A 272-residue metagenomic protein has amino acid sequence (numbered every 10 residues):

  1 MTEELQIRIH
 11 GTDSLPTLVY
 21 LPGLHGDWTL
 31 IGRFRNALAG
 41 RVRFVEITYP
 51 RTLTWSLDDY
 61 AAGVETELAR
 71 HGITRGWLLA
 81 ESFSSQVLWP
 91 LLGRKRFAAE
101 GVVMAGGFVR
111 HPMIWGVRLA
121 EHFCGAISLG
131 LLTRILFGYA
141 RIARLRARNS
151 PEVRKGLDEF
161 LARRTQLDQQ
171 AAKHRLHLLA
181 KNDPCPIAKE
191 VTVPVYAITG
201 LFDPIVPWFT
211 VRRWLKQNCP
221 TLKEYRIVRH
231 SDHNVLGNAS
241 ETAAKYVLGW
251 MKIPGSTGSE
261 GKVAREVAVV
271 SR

Functional and structural regions predicted by a protein language model:
L5-T54: Conserved HGGG/HGGXW glycine-rich cap/lid loop of the alpha/beta-hydrolase fold
G32, N36, R43-L79, K245: Active-site loop/oxyanion-hole signature of alpha/beta-hydrolase fold enzymes
F34-A37, V195-S231: Conserved loop-alpha-helix segment in the C-terminal half of the alpha/beta-hydrolase fold that carries the catalytic
S56, Y225-E241: Catalytic histidine-centered segment of alpha/beta-hydrolase-like enzymes
D59, T210, L236-M251: Post-His helix in hydrolase/transferase enzymes
L79-L88: Gly/Ala-rich beta-loop-alpha elbow adjacent to hydrolase catalytic centers
G93, A99-L131: Flexible "cap/lid" loop of the alpha/beta hydrolase fold
M113, T133-K189: Conserved alpha/beta-hydrolase catalytic His-Asp/Glu region
